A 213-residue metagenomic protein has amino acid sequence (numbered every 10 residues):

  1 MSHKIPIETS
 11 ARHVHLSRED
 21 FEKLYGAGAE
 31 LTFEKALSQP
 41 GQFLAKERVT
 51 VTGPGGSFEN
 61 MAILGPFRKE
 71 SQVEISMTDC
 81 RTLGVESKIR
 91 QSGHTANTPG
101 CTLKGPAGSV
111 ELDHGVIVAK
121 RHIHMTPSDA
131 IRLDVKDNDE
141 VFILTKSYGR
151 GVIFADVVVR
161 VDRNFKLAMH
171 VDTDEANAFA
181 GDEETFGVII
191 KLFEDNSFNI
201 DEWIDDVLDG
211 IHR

Functional and structural regions predicted by a protein language model:
M1-I5, S10, H212-R213: Generic N-terminal segment detector
P6-P54, E59-P106, E111-N138, F142-L144 (+1 more regions): Short beta-strand-centered segments at strand-helix junctions
S109, S147-R150, L192-N196: Short, charged beta-turn/beta-strand-edge "cap" motif at the junction between a beta-strand and an adjacent loop
F154-A155, I200: Short, well-ordered secondary-structure micro-motifs
A178-W203: Mixed-charge, glycine-accented linear interaction segment located at domain edges/termini
W203-R213: Helix-rich terminal scaffold detector
